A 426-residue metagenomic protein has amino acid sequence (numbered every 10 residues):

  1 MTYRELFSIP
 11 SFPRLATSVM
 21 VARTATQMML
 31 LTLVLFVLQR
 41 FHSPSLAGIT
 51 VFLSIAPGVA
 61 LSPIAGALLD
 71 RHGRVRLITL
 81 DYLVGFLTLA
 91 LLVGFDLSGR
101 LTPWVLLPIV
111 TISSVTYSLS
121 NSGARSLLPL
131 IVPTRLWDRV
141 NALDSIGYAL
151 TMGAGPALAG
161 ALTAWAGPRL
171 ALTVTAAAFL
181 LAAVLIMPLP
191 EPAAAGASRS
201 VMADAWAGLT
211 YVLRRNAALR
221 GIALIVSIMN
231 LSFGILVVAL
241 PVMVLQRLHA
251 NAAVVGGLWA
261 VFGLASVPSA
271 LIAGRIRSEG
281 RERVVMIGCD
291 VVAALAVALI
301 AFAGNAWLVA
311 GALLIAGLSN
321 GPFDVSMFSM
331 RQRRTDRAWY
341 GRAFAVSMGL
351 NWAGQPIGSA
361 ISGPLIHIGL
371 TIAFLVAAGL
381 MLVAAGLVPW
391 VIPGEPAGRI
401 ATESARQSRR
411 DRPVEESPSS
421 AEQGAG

Functional and structural regions predicted by a protein language model:
M1-P13, E191-L224, Q407-E415: Juxtamembrane intracellular "pre-TM" segments in multi-pass secondary transporters
T2-P57, R215-F262: Helix-loop boundary and gating motifs at the non-cytosolic
R4-P10, T24, D96-R100, L209-N216 (+2 more regions): Helix-boundary and loop/linker segments of multi-pass membrane transporters
R14-L30, S54-A67, G73-G85, V105-A164 (+6 more regions): Substrate-agnostic recognition of the 12-TM MFS/MFS-like secondary transporter fold
L31-R40, V93-S98, A154-V174, Q246-R247 (+1 more regions): Transmembrane alpha-helix termini and helix-breaking/packing motifs in multi-pass membrane transporters
P44-S45, L101-P108, A252-V254, N305-A310: Juxtamembrane helix-entry segments on the extracytoplasmic side of multipass membrane proteins
A60-I64, R71, V75-V84, L91 (+4 more regions): C-terminal transmembrane bundle of multi-pass solute transporters/carriers
G99, S126, L130, L172 (+3 more regions): Helix-loop junctions on the cytosolic side of multi-pass membrane transporters, especially the intracellular loop
